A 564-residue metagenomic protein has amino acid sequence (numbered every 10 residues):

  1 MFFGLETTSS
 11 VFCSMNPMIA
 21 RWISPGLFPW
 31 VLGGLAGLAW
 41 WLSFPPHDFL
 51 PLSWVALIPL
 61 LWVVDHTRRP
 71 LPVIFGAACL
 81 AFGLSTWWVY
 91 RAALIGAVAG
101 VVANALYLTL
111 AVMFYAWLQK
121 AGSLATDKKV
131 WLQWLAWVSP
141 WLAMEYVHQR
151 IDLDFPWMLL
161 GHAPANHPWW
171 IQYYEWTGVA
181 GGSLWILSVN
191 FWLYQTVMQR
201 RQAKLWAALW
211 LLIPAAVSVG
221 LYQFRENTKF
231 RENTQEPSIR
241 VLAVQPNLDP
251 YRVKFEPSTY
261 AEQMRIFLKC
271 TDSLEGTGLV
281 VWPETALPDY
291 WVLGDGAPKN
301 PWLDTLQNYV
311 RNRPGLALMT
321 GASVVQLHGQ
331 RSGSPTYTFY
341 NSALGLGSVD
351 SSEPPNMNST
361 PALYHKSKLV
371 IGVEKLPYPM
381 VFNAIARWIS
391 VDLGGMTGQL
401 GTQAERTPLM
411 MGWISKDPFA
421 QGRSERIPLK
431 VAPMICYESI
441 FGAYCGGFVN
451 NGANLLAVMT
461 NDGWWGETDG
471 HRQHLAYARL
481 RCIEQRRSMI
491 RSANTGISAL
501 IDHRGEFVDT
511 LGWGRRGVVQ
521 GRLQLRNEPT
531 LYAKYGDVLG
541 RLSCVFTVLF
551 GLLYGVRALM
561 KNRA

Functional and structural regions predicted by a protein language model:
N16-R225, G466-E467, A478-R481, T495-S498 (+2 more regions): Membrane-embedded alpha-helical bundles of multi-pass enzymes that act on lipidic or dolichyl-linked glycan substrates
F44-P59, F75-A77, A81, Q245-P246 (+2 more regions): Short, conserved active-site loops that position catalytic residues or coordinate cofactors/metal ions across diverse
N104, L279, T285-L287, D295-Q326 (+3 more regions): CN hydrolase (nitrilase-like) catalytic-core segments centered on the catalytic cysteine and neighboring Lys/Glu
Y222-L376, P408, W413-E425, P433 (+2 more regions): Soluble catalytic regions of membrane-associated enzymes that act on cell-envelope and secretory-pathway components
N341-G345, T407-L409, G496-I501, V519-G521: Short beta-strand scaffold segments in enzyme catalytic cores
W388-G422, R426-I427, N527-A564: Cysteine/selenocysteine-centered motifs that mediate thiol-based redox chemistry or coordinate metal-sulfur cofactors
